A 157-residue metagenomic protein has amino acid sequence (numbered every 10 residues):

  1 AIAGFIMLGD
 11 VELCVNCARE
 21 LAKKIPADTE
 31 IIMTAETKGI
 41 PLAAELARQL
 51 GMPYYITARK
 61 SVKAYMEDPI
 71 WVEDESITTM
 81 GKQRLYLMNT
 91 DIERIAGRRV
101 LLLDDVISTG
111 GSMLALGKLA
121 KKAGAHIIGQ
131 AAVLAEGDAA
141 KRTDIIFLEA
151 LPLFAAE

Functional and structural regions predicted by a protein language model:
A1-T29: Active-site-facing substrate-recognition patch
T29-E36: Short glycine-rich phosphate-binding loop at a beta-alpha junction
E36-L42: Gly/Ser/Thr-rich loops at beta-strand to alpha-helix junctions that form or flank small-molecule/cofactor-binding
T37, K60-V62, V133-E136: Short, ordered loop/turn segments at secondary-structure junctions
L42-L50, L116-G117: Short Gly/Thr/Asp-enriched flexible loops that form oxyanion-binding sites at enzyme active sites
P53-V100: Short, glycine/charge-rich flexible loops or terminal/linker lids adjacent to PRPP-binding catalytic cores
D105, G110: Conserved G/P- and acidic residue-centered "switch" motifs that form tight phosphate/ATP-binding loops in soluble
L114-E157: PRPP-dependent phosphoribosyltransferase catalytic core
